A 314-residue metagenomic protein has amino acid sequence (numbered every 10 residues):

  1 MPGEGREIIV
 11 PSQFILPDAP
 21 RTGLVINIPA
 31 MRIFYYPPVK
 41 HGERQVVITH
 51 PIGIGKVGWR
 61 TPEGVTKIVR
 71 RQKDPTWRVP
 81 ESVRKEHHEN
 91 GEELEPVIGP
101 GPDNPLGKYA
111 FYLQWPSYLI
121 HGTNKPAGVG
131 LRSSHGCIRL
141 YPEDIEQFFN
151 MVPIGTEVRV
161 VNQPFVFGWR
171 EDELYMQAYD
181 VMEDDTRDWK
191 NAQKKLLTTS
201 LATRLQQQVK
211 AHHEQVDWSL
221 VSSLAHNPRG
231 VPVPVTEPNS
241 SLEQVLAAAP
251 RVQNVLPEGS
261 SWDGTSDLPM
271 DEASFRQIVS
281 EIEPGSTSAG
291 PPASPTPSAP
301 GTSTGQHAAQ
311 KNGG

Functional and structural regions predicted by a protein language model:
M1-G23, P164: Extracellular LysM carbohydrate-binding repeats and other cell-envelope/extracellular binding modules
R6-I8, G58, V158: Generic structural signal for buried aliphatic residues
I15-P126, Q147-N150, A178-Y179, D184-A293 (+1 more regions): Gly/Pro-biased beta-strand-loop elements
K108, H135, G155, E171-E173: Active-site lining segments that contact anionic ligands and/or coordinate catalytic metals
L113-F165: Flexible, glycine-rich surface segments
R159-Q177: Charge-dense polyanion-binding interfaces
K311-G314: Short, solvent-exposed mixed-charge patches
